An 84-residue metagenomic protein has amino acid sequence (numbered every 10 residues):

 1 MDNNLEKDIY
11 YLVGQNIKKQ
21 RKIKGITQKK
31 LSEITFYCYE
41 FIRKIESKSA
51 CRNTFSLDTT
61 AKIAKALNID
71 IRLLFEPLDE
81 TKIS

Functional and structural regions predicted by a protein language model:
M1-I23: A short, Lys/Arg-rich alpha-helix, primarily the initiator
D2-N3, K65, L73-S84: Short, charged recognition helix plus adjacent turn of helix-turn-helix-like nucleic-acid-binding domains
I17, L31, I42-I45, L74: Conserved hydrophobic/aromatic packing and binding residues within compact polymer-binding modules
I17, Q28, L57-T60: Helix-turn-helix DNA-binding elements, focusing on the entry/boundary residues of the two helices that contact DNA
T27, C38-F41, S56, D70: Short coil turns linking two alpha-helices in DNA-binding domains
L31-S32, I63: Short alpha-helical "recognition helix" segments of helix-turn-helix
F36-N53: Recognition helix of helix-turn-helix/homeodomain-like DNA-binding domains that insert into the DNA major groove
S49-K65: Short, basic-rich loop-to-helix N-cap that marks the start of a DNA-contacting helix
